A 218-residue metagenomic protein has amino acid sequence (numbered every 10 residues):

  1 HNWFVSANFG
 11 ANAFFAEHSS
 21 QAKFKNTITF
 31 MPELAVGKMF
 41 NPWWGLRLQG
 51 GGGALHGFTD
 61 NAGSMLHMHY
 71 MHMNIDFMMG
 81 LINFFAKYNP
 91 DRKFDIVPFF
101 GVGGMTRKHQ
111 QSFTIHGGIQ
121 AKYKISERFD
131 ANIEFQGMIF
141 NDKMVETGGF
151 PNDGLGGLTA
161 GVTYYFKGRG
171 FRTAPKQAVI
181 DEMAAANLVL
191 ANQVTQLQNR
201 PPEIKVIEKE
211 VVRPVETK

Functional and structural regions predicted by a protein language model:
H1-G37: Short glycine/proline- and aromatic-enriched beta-strand/turn motifs that initiate or cap beta-hairpins
H1-N2, W43, N83-D95, I125-R128 (+1 more regions): Short loop/turn motifs that connect adjacent beta-strands in outer-membrane beta-barrel proteins
F4-S6, G45-R47, D95-F99, D130-N132 (+1 more regions): Residue-level detector of the transmembrane beta-barrel scaffold of outer-membrane proteins
A7-A11, L34-K38, I75-L81, F100-G104 (+3 more regions): Residues on the lipid-exposed face of transmembrane beta-strands in outer-membrane beta-barrel proteins
F14-S20, G57-N61, A86, R107-Q111 (+2 more regions): Outer-membrane beta-barrel proteins
P42-I115: Gram-negative (and chloroplast) outer-membrane scaffold detector with strong preference for beta-barrel transmembrane
T59-G63, S126-N199: Predominantly the C-terminal beta-signal and adjacent terminal strand-loop region of outer-membrane beta-barrel
I180, N187, V194, P201-I204 (+2 more regions): Heptad-repeat positions
